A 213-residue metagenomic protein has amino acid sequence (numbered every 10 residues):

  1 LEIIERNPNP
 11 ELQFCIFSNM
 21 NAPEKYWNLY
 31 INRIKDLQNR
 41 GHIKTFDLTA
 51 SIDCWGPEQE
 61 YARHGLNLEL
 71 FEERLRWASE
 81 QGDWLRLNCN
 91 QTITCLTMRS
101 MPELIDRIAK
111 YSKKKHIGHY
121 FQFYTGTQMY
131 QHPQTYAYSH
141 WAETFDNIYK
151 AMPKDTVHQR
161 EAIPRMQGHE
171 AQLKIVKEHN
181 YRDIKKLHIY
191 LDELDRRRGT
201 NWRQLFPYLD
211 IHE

Functional and structural regions predicted by a protein language model:
L1-L29, R33, L37-E72, R86-C95 (+1 more regions): Core AdoMet radical
E5, I31, K35-Q38, E72 (+7 more regions): Residue-level detector of alpha-helical secondary structure
N7, L37-K44, R74-L87, Y111 (+1 more regions): A structural motif corresponding to the C-terminal end of an alpha-helix and its immediate exit/capping segment
Q59-H64, N88-T92, Q128-Q134, R160-I163 (+2 more regions): Active-site rim elements
F71-R74, L104: Alpha-helical packing segments of well-folded alpha/beta enzyme cores
I93-R99, H116-K150, V157-M166: Flexible glycine/acidic-rich beta-alpha junction loops that bind and position SAM and/or redox cofactors in anaerobic
C95-Y111: Catalytic cores of alpha/beta
Y149-E213: Radical SAM enzyme core and accessory elements
